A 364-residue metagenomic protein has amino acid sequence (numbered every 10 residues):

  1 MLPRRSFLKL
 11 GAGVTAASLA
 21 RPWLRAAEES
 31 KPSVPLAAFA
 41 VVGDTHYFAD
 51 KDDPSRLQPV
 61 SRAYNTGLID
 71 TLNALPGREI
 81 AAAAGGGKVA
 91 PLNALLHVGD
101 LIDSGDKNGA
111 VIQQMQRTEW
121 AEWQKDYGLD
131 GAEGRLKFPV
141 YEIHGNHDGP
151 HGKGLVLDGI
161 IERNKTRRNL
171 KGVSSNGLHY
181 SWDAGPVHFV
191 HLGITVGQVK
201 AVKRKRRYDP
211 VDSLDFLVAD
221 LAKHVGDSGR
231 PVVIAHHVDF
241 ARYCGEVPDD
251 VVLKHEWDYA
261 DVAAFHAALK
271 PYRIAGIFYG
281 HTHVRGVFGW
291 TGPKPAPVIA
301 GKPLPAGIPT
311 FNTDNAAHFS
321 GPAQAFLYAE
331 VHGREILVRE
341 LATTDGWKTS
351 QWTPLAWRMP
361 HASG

Functional and structural regions predicted by a protein language model:
M1-S18: N-terminal secretory signal peptides and thylakoid transit peptides that target proteins across membranes
A26-Q113: N-terminal active-site segment of His-dependent metallophosphoesterases
F39, Y47-D53, Q198-A201, Y243 (+2 more regions): Short, solvent-exposed loop/turn elements at domain surfaces
V41-G43, L95-G99, Y141-G145, I234-H236 (+3 more regions): Active-site neighborhood of phospho(di)ester-bond hydrolases with catalytic His/Asp-centered motifs
K51-S61, K107-T118, A201-R206, C244-W257: Short, flexible/disordered intra-domain loops and linkers
K88, E340-T349: Short, solvent-exposed aromatic-acidic interface loops
S104-A222, G226, A264-K270, V287-V338 (+2 more regions): Extended active-site neighborhood of metal-dependent phosphoesterases/phosphodiesterases
H224-C244: Short acidic, glycine-rich surface-loop motifs adjacent to enzyme active sites
